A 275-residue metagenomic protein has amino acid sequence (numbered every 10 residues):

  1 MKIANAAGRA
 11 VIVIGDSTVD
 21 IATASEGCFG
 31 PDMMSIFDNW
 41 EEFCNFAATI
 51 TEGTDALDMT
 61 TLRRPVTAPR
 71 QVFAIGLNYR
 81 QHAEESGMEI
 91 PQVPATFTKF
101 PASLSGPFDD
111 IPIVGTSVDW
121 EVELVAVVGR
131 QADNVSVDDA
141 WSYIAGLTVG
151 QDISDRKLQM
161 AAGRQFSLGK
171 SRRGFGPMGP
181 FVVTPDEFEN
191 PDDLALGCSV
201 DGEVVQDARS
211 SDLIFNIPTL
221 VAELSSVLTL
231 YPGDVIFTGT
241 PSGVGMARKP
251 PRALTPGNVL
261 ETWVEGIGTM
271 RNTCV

Functional and structural regions predicted by a protein language model:
M1-P94, E261: N-terminal non-catalytic cap/leader segment that marks the start of a structured domain
C44, D55-T61, P65, H82 (+2 more regions): Catalytic-pocket segment enriched in acidic/His residues
N78-R80, P101-L104, V118, G129-N134 (+2 more regions): Short acidic/polar capping segments at secondary-structure boundaries
E89-P107, W120, T255-E265: Structural signature of FAD isoalloxazine-binding scaffolds in flavoprotein oxidoreductases
K99-P101, V122-L124, V128-R130, T148-I153 (+3 more regions): Short, structured patches in soluble enzyme cores that scaffold and shape functional sites
L104-V127: A structural-propensity feature for long, helix-poor, extended segments
D133-T148: N-terminal accessory regions of nucleic-acid-interacting proteins
